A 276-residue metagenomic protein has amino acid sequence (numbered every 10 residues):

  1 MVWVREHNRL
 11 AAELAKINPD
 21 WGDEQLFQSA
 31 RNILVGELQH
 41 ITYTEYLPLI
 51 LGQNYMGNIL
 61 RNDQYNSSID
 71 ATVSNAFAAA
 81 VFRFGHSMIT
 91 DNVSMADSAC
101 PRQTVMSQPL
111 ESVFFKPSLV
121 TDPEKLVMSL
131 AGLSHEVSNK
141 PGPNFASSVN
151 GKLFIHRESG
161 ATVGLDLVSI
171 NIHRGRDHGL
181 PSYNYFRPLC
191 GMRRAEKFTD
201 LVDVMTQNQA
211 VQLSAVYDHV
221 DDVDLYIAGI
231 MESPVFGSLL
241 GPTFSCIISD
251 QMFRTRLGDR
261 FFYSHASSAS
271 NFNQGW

Functional and structural regions predicted by a protein language model:
M1-W276: Polyanionic, low-complexity segments and short acidic motifs
